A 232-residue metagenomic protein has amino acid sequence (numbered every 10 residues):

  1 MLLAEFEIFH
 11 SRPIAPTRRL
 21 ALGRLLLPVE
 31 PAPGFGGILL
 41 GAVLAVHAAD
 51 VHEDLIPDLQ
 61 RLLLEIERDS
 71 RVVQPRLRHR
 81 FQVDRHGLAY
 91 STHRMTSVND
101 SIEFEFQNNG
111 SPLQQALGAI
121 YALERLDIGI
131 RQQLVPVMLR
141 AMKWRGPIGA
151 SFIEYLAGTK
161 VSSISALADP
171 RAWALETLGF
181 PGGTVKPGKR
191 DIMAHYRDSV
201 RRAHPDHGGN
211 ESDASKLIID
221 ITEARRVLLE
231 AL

Functional and structural regions predicted by a protein language model:
M1-T159: Accessory regions outside conserved functional cores
E154-L232: N-terminal J-domain/J-like co-chaperone modules of DnaJ/Hsp40 proteins
